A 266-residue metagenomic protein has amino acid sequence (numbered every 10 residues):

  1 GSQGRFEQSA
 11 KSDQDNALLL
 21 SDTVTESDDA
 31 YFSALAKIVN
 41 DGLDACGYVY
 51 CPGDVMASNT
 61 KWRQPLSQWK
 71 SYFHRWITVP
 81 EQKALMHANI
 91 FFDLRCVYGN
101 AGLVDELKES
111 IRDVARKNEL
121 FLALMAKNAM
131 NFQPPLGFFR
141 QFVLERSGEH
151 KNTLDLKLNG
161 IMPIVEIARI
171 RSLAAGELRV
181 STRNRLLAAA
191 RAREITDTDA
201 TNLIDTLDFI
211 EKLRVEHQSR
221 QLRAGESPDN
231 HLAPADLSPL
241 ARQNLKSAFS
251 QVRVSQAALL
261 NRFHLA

Functional and structural regions predicted by a protein language model:
G1: Short gly/ser-rich loop at a beta-strand->alpha-helix junction or flexible surface loop bordering the NTP-binding
E7, T25-F91, Y98, G102-S110 (+2 more regions): Conserved catalytic core of two-metal-ion nucleotidyltransferases
E7-A30, L213: Catalytic metal-binding acidic patch
Q14-L18, C51-G53, T60-R63, N184-R191 (+1 more regions): Conserved catalytic-core motifs characterized by acidic clusters
L18, K37, D41, M162-V165 (+1 more regions): Feature representing long, continuous alpha-helical segments
T23, S33, G42, Q256-L260 (+1 more regions): Feature detects long, helix-prone N-terminal segments enriched in hydrophobes
G99-A266: Conserved nucleotidyltransferase catalytic core and NTase-mimicking acidic/glycine-rich helix/loop elements in nucleic
